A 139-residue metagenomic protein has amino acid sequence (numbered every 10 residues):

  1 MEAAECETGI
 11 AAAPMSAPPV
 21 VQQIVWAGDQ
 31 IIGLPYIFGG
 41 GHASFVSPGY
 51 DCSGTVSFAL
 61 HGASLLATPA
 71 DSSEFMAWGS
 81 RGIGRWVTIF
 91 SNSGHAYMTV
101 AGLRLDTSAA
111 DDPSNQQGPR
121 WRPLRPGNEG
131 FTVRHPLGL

Functional and structural regions predicted by a protein language model:
M1-Y36, R120-L139: Non-catalytic ligand/cofactor/substrate-binding and regulatory segments of enzyme domains
C6, C52, W86-V87: Generic recognition of cysteine residues
C6-I10, G39-S44, E74-W78: Short linear capping/connector segments at secondary-structure termini
P18, D51, A70-S72: Helix N-cap and loop-to-helix transition residues
V25, S57-L139: ...with weaker cross-activation on analogous glycine-rich loops/strands in unrelated enzymes
Q30-G49, P69: Active-site nucleophile-His-acid catalytic modules used for acyl/amide transfer and hydrolysis across diverse enzymes
S44-A63: Active-site nucleophilic cysteine motif
